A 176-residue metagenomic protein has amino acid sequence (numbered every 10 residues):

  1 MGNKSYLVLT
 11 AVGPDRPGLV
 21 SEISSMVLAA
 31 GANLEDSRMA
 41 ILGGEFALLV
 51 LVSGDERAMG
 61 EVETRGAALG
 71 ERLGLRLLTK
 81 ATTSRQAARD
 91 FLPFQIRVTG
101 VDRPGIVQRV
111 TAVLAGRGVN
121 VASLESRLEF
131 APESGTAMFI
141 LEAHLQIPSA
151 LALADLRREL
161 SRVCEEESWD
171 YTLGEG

Functional and structural regions predicted by a protein language model:
M1-G176: A conserved regulatory-domain signal marking ACT and ACT-like small-molecule sensing domains and adjacent regulatory
